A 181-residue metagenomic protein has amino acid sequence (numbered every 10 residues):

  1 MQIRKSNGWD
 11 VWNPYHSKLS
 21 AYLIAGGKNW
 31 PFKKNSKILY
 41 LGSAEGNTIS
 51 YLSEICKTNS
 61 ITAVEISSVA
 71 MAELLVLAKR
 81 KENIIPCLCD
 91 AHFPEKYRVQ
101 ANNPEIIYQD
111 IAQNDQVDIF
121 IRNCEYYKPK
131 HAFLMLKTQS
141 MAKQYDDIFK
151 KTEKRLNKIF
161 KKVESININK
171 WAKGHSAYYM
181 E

Functional and structural regions predicted by a protein language model:
M1-K34, I84: Class I SAM-dependent transferase core
L23, I107, M180: Residue-level signature of catalytic and energy-coupling elements of molecular machines, predominantly ATP/GTP-dependent
F32-E45, S60-T62: Conserved class I S-adenosyl-L-methionine
K33, C56-K57, E125-K130: Helix-to-beta-strand junctions that scaffold the AdoMet/dcAdoMet cofactor pocket in Class I SAM-dependent enzymes
S36, E105, K130: Conserved acidic residues
E45-T58: Conserved SAM-binding loop of SAM-dependent methyltransferases across substrates and taxa, primarily the Class I
V64-D115: S-adenosyl-L-methionine
M71, I119-E181: C-terminal substrate-binding/active-site "lid" region of AdoMet-derived donor-dependent transferases
